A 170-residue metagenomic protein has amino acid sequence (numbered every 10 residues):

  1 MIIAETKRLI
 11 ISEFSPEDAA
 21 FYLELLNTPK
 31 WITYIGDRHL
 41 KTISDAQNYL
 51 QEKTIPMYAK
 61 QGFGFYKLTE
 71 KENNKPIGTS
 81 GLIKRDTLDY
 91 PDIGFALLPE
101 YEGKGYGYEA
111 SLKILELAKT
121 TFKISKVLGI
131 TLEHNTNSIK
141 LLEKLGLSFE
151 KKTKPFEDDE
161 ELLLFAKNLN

Functional and structural regions predicted by a protein language model:
M1-T33, K67-N170: Acyl-donor (CoA/ACP) binding surface of acyl/acetyltransferases
L26, I35, M57-A59: Hydrophobic residues in alpha-helical segments
I32-E52: Conserved GNAT-fold acetyl-CoA-binding loop/helix
T54-K67: A short helix-loop-beta-strand connector motif used in the catalytic cores of GNAT acetyltransferases and, in some
